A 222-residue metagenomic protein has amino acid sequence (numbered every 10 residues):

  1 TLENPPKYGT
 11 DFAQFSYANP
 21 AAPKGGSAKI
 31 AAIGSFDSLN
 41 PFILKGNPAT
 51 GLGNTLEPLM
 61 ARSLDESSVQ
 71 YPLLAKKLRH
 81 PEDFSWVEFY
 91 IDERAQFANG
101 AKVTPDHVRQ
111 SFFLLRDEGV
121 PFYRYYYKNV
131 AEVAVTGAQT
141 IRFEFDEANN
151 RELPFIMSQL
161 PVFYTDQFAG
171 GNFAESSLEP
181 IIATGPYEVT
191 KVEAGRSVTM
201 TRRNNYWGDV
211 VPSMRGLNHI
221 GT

Functional and structural regions predicted by a protein language model:
T1-D83, Y90, Q110-F113, P180-T184: N-terminal lobe/hinge region of extracytoplasmic solute-binding protein
S35, T55-E66, M157-G221: Gly/Pro-rich hinge or "lid" segments in bacterial periplasmic/extracellular proteins
H80, Y90-I91, V135, F145 (+3 more regions): Hydrophobic residues in beta-strands and at strand termini
F89-E93, F112, Q139-N149, T199-N204: Short, hydrophobic/aromatic-enriched beta-strand segments in well-ordered soluble domains
Q96, A148-P154, W207-V211: Short, charged/polar, Gly/Pro-enriched secondary-structure boundary elements
H107: Ca2+-coordinating acidic residues in Ca2+-binding motifs
R124-A169, P186-E193: Surface-exposed binding/hinge segments that line and control ligand-binding clefts or catalytic entry sites
